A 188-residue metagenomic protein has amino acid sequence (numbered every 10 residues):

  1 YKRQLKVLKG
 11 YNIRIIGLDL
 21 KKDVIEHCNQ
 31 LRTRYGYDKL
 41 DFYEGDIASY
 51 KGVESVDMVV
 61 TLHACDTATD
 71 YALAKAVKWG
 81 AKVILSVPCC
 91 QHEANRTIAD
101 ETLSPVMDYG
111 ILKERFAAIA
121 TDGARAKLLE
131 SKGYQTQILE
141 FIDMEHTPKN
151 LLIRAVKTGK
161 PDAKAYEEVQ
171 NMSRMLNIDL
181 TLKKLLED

Functional and structural regions predicted by a protein language model:
Y1: Conserved small/polar residues in nucleotide/adenosyl-binding loops
L5-G10, R34-Y37: Short helix-capping segments at alpha-helix termini
G10-L18: Short beta-strand element of Class I
L18-D188: Class I S-adenosyl-L-methionine
